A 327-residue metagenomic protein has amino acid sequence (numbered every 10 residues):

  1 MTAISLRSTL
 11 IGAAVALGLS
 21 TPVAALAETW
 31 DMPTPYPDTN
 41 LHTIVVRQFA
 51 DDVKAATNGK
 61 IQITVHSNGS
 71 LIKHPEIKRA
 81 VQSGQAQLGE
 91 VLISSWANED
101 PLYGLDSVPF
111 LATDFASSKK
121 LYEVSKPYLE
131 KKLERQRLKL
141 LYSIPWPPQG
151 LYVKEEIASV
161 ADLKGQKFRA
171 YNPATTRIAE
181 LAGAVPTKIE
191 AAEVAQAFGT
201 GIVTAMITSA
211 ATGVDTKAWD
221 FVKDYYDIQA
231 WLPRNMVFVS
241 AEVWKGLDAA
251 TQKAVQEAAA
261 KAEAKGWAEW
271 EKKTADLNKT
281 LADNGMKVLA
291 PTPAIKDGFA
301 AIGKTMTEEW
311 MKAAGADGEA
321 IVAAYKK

Functional and structural regions predicted by a protein language model:
M1-G12, T21: Bacterial N-terminal signal peptides that target proteins for export
G12, A27-K119, K126-K327: N-terminal secretory/targeting leader peptides
T21-A27: Sec/Tat signal peptide C-region and signal peptidase I cleavage site
